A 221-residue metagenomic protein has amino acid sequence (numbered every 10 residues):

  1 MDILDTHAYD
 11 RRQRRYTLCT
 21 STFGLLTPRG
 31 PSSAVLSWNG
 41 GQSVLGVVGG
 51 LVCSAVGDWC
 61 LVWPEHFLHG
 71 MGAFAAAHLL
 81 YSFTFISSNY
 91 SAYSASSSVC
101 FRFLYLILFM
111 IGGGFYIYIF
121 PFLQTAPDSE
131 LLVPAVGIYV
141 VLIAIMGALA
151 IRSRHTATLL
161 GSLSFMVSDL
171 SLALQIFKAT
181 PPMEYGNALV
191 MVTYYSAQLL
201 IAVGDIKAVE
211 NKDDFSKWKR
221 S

Functional and structural regions predicted by a protein language model:
M1-S221: Polytopic alpha-helical membrane-helix bundles and their juxtamembrane interface segments in multi-pass membrane
